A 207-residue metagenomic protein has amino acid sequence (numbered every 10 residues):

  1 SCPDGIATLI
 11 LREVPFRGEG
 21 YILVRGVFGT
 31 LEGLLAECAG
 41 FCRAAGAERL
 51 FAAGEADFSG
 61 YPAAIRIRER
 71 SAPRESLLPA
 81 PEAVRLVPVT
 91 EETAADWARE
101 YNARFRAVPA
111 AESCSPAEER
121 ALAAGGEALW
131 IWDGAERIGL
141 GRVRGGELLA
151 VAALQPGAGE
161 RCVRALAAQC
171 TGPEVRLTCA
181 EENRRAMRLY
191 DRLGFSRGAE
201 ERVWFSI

Functional and structural regions predicted by a protein language model:
S1-E37, D133-Q155: Conserved donor-binding loop and adjoining core beta-sheet/short helix segment in diverse acyl/aminoacyl transferases
S1-P3, A107-W130, G134: Active-site rim helix/loop that mediates acceptor-substrate recognition in acyltransferases
A7, P62-I65, R137-G139, A199: A structural microfeature
V24-A83, A167-Q169, E201-I207: Acyl-donor-binding surface of acyltransferase catalytic domains
G26-A36, A44, A150-R164, E181-R188: Conserved glycine-rich acetyl-CoA-binding loop
L50-A52, L148, V175-C179: Conserved hydrophobic beta-strand within the GNAT/NAT acetyltransferase core sheet that lines the active-site cleft
A80-E112: Short amphipathic alpha-helix that is part of the acyltransferase structural core
A165-Q169, R176-I207: Hydrophilic extracytoplasmic domains
